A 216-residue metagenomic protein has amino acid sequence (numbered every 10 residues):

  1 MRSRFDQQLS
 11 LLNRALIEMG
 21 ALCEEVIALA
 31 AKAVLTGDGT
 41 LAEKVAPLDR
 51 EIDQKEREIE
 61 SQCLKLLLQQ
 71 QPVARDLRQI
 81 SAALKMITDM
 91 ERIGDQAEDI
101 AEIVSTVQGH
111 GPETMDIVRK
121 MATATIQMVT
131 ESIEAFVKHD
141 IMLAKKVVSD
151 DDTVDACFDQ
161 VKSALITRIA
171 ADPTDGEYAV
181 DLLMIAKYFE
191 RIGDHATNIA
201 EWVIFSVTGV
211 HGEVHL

Functional and structural regions predicted by a protein language model:
M1-L216: Cytosolic, long alpha-helical scaffolding segments
